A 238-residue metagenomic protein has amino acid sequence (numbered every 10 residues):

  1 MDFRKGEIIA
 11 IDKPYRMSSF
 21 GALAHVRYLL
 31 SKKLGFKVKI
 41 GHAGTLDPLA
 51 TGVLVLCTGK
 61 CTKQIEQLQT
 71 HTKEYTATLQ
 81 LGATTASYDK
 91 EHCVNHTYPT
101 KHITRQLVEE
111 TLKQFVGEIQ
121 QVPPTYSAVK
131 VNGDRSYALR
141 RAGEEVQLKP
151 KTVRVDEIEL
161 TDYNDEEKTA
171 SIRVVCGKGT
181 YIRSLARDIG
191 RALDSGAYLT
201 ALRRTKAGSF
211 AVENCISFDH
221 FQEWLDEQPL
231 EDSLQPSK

Functional and structural regions predicted by a protein language model:
M1-K238: Catalytic/RNA-binding core of pseudouridine synthases
